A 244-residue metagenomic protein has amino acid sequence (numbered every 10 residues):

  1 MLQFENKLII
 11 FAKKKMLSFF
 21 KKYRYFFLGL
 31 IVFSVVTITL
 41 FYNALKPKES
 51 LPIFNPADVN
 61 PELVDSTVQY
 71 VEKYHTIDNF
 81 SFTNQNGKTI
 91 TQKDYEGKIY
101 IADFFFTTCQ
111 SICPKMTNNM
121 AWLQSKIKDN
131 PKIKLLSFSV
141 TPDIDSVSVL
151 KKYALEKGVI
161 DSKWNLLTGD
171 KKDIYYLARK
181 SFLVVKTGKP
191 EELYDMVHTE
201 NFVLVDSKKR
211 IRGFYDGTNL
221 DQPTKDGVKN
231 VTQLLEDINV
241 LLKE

Functional and structural regions predicted by a protein language model:
L2-I77, E244: N-terminal targeting signals for export/organelle localization
K48-L63, T67-V68, N165-K172, T199-N201 (+2 more regions): Periplasmic c-type cytochrome electron-transfer domains
I77-D78, Y100, T199-N201: Short loop/turn microsegments at loop-to-beta-strand junctions
S81-F82, L204: Hydrophobic beta-strand positions
I90-M120, L136: Short active-site neighborhood of thiol/selenol oxidoreductases, capturing the structured segment around
T117-L177: Structural microenvironment flanking redox-active thiols in thiol-disulfide oxidoreductases
W164, Y175, F182-T187, V197-V203: Structural micro-motif
P190-E244: Thiol-/selenol-based redox modules, centered on thioredoxin-like and closely related oxidoreductase domains
